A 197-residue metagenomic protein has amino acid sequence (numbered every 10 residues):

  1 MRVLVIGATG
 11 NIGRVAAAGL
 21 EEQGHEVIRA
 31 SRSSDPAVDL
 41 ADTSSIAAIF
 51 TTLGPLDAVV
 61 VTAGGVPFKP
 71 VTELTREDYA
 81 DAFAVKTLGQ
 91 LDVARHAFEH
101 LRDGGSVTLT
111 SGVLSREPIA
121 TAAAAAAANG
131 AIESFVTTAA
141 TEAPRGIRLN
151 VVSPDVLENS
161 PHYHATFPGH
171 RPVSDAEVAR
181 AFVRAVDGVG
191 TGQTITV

Functional and structural regions predicted by a protein language model:
L4-G19: N-terminal Rossmann NAD(P)H-binding glycine-rich loop of SDR-like oxidoreductase domains
V5-I6, V61-T62, S106-G112, R148-S153: Structural signature of the Rossmann-like NAD(P)-dependent dehydrogenase/reductase core
A30-S45: Rossmann-fold cofactor-recognition segment
V60-K69: Conserved NAD(P)H cofactor-binding loop of Rossmann-fold oxidoreductase domains
P70-V71, D78-A80: Substrate-binding pocket helix/loop in short-chain dehydrogenase/reductase
A82-F83, D92, S106-I132, V136-T141 (+1 more regions): Catalytic loop of short-chain dehydrogenase/reductase
P144-I147, V151-V197: C-terminal helical subdomain
